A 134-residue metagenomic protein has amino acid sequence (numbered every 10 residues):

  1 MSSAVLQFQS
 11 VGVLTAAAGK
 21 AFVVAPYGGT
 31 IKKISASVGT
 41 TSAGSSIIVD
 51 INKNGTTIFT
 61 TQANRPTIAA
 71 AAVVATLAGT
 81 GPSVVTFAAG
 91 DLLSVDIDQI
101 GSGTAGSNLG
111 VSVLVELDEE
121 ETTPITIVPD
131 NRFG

Functional and structural regions predicted by a protein language model:
M1-V49, S102-G134: Beta-sheet-rich sandwich/jelly-roll-like modules and their strand-loop junctions
G29, A88-D91: Surface-exposed loop/turn positions
T41-A89: Terminal beta-strand-rich extracellular "head" domains that mediate receptor/glycan or other ligand binding
A71, A88, I100, V128-N131: Compositionally biased, intrinsically disordered low-complexity segments
V95-G103: Short beta-strand-plus-loop segments that form exposed binding edges in beta-rich domains
